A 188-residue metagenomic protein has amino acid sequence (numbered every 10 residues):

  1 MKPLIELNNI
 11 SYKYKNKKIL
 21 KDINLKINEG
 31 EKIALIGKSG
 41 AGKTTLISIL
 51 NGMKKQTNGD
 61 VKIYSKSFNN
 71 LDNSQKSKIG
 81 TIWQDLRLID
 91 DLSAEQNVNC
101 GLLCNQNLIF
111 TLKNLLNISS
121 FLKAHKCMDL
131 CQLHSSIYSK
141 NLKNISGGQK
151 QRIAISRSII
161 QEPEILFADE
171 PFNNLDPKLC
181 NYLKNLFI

Functional and structural regions predicted by a protein language model:
I36-K38: The feature captures the beta-strand-to-loop junction immediately N-terminal to the Walker
N51: Helix-to-loop junction immediately C-terminal to a conserved catalytic motif
S67-W83, N117: ABC ATPase NBD coupling module
L115-I137: Conserved ABC ATPase "signature" region
N141-I145, Q149: Conserved ABC ATPase signature
E162: Conserved catalytic motifs of ABC-family nucleotide-binding domains
L166-D169: Catalytic Walker B motif of ABC-type/P-loop ATPase nucleotide-binding domains
